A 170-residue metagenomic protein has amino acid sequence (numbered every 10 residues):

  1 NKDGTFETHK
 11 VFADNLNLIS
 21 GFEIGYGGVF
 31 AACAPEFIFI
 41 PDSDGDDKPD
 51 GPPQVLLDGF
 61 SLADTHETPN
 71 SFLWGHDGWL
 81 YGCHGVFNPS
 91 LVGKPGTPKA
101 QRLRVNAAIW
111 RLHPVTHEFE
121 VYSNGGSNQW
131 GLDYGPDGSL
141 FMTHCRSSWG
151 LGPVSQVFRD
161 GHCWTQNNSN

Functional and structural regions predicted by a protein language model:
N1-N170: Beta-propeller domains with acidic blade repeats across secreted/periplasmic ectodomains and cytosolic WD/CNH propellers
